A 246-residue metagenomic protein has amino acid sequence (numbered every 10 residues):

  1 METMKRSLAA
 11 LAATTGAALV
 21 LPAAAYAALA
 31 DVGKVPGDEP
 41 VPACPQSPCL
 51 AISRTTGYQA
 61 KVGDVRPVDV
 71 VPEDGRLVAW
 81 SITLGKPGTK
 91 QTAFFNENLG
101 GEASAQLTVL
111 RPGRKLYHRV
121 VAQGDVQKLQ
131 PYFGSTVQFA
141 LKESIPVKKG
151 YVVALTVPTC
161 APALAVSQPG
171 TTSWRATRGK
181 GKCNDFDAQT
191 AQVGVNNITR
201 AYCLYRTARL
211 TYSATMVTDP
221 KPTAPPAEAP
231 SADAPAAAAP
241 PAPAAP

Functional and structural regions predicted by a protein language model:
M1-T14: N-terminal export and membrane-targeting signals
A12-P22: Bacterial N-terminal signal peptides
A23-A27: Sec/Tat signal peptide C-region and signal peptidase I cleavage site
A28-C49, N98-Q192: Aromatic- and Gly/Pro-enriched, solvent-exposed loop/edge beta-strand patches characteristic of beta-rich domains
S53-P72, T136-F139: Short beta-strands within extracellular/lumenal beta-sheet-rich domains
T56-V65, P87-F94, G100: A sequence-level detector for low-complexity, Ser/Thr- and acidic-rich stretches
V70-S81, K86-K90: Extended extracellular/luminal ectodomain segments enriched in beta-structured repeat modules
E97-P112, T172-P246: PGST-rich, cysteine-poor low-complexity/disordered linker and tail segments that act as flexible spacers
